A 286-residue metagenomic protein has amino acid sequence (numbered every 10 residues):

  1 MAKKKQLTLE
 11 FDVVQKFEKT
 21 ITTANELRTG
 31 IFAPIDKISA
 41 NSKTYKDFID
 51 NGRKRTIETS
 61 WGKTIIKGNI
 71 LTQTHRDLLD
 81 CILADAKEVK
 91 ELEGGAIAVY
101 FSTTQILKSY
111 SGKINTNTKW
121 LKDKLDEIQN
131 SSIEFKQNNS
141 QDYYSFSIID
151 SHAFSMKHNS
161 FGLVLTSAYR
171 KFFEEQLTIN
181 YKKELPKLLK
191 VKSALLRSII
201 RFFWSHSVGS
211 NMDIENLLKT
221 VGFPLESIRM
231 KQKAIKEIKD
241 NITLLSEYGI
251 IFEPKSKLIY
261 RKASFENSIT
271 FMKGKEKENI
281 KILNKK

Functional and structural regions predicted by a protein language model:
M1-K286: Charged, alpha-helix-forming regions
